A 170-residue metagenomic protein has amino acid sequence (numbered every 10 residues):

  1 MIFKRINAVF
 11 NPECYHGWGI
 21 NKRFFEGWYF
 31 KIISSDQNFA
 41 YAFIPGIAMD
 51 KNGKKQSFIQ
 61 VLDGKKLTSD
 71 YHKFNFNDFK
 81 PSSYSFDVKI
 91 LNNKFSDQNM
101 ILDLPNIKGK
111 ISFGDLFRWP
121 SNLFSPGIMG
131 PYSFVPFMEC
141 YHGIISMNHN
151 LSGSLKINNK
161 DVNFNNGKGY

Functional and structural regions predicted by a protein language model:
M1-Y170: Targeting-peptide/extracellular-domain and disordered-appendage signature
